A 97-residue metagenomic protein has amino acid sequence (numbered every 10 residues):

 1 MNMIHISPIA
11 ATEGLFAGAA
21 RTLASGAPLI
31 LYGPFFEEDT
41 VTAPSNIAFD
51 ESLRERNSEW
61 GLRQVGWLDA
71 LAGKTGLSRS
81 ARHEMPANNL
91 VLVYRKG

Functional and structural regions predicted by a protein language model:
M1-I4, Y32: Residues lining the SAM
I6, F36-E38, E59: Short histidine/acidic/glycine/proline-rich micro-motifs that form metal- and phosphate-coordinating active-site loops
I6-T22: A short, conserved alpha-helix within the catalytic core of class I
L23-E38: Conserved beta-strand signature within the Rossmann-like core of class I S-adenosyl-L-methionine
F36-T40, P44, K74: S-adenosylmethionine
T42-G66: Conserved Class I S-adenosyl-L-methionine
T75-G97: Core SAM-dependent methyltransferase catalytic element
